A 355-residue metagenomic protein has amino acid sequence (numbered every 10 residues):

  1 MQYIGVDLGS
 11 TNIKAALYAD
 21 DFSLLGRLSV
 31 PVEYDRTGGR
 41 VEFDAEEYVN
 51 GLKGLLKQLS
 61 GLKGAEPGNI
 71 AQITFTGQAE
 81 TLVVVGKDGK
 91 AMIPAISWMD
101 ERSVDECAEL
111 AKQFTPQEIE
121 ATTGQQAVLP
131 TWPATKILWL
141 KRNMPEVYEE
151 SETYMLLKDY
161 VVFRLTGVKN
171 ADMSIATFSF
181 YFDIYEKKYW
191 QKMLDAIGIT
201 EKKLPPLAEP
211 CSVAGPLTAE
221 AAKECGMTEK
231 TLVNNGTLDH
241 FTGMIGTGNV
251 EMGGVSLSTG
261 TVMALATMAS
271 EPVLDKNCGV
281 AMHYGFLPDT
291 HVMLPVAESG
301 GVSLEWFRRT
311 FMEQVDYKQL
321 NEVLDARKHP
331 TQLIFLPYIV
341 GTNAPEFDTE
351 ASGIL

Functional and structural regions predicted by a protein language model:
M1-I93, E109, A222-K223, M227-N235: N-terminal glycine/serine-rich phosphate-binding loop of ATP-dependent small-molecule kinases, especially carbohydrate
I4-G5, V104, A111-A127, T135-N170 (+3 more regions): Active-site core segments that coordinate phosphate-bearing ligands/cofactors across diverse enzyme families
D7-G9, A19, D44, T76 (+7 more regions): Acidic active-site catalytic centers that drive phospho-/nucleotidyl reactions and related ester hydrolyses
N12, E209-L217, T237, V262-M263: Glycine-rich phosphate-binding loops at beta-strand->alpha-helix junctions
F22, D44, I73, D100 (+3 more regions): Residue-level signal for inorganic ion chemistry
V30-E33, I96-S103, T177, T261-M263: Short, acidic/turn-prone active-site loops that include or flank metal/cofactor- and phosphate-binding residues
V32-E42, E118-A121, N170-T177, I199-K203 (+1 more regions): Gly-rich Lys/Arg/Thr-decorated short loops/hinges at beta-loop-alpha junctions or inter-strand turns that position
K63-W98, Q125-P133, V162-D183, P206-E209 (+1 more regions): Short beta-strand-loop/turn "lid" adjacent to the catalytic site in phosphate-handling enzymes
